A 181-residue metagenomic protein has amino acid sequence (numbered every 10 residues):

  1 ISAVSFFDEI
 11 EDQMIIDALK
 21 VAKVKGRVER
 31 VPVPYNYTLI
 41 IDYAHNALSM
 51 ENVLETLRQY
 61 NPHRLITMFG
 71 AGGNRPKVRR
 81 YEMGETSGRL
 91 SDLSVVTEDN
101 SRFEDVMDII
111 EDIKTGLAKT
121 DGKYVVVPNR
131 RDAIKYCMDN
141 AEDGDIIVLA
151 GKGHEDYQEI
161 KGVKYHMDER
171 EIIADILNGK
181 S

Functional and structural regions predicted by a protein language model:
S2-S181: ATP-dependent carboxylate-amine ligase
